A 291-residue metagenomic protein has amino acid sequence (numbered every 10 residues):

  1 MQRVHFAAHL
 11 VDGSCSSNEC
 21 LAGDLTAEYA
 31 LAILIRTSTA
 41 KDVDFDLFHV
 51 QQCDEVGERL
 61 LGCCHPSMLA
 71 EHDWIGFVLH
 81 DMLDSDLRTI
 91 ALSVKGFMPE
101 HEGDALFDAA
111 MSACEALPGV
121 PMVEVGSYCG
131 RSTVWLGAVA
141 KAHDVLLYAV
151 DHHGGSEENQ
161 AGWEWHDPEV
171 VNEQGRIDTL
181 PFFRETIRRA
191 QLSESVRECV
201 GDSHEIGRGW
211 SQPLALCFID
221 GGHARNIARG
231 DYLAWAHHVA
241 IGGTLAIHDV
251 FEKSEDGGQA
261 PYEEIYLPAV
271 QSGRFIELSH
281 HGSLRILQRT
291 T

Functional and structural regions predicted by a protein language model:
Q2-D12: Extreme N-terminal basic, low-complexity initiation segments that serve as generic localization/processing leaders
R3, Q52-C53, R59: Cationic, low-complexity basic patches in intrinsically disordered or flexible, solvent-exposed regions
F6-A8, L47-V50, R285-R289: Short beta-strand element of the conserved SAM-dependent methyltransferase core
L10, S16, A40-D44, H49: Intrinsic low-complexity, disordered N-terminal segments enriched in polar/charged/small residues
C15, C20, C53, C63-C64: Cysteine-centered motifs
G23-L34, S38: A short, charged, amphipathic alpha-helix used as a generic interaction element across diverse proteins
W74, H80-E100, D104-T291: S-adenosylmethionine/decaboxylated-SAM
